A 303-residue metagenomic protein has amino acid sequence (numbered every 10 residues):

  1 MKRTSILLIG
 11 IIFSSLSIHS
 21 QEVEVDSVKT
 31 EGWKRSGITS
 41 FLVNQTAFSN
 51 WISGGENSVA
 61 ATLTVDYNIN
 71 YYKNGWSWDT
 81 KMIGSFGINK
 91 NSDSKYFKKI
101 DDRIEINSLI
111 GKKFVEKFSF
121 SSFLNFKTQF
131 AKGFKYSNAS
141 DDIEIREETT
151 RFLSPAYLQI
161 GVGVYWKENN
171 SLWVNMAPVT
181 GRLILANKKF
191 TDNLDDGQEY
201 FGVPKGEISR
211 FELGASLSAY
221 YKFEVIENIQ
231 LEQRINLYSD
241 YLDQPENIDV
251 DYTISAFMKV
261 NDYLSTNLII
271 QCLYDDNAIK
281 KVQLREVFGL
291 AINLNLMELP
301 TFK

Functional and structural regions predicted by a protein language model:
G37, F41-V43, L63-Y71, I106-K112 (+7 more regions): Residues on the lipid-exposed face of transmembrane beta-strands in outer-membrane beta-barrel proteins
G37-T39, T80, S122-L124, V162 (+3 more regions): Membrane-embedded beta-strand positions of outer-membrane beta-barrel proteins
F41-A47, K73-G75, G84-K90, F126-K132 (+5 more regions): Transmembrane beta-strands of outer-membrane beta-barrel pores
N50-G55, K90-Y96, I143-T150, E199-E207 (+2 more regions): Extracellular loop and loop/strand-boundary signature of outer-membrane beta-barrel proteins
N57-L63, I100-I104, S154-L158, S209-A215 (+2 more regions): Residues that define the transmembrane beta-barrel architecture of outer-membrane proteins
W76-W78, K117-F120, S171-V174, N228-L231 (+2 more regions): Repeated loop/turn-to-beta-strand initiation elements of outer-membrane beta-barrel proteins
K99-E212: Outer-membrane pore/translocation modules
L284-K303: Outer-membrane beta-barrel "beta-signal"
